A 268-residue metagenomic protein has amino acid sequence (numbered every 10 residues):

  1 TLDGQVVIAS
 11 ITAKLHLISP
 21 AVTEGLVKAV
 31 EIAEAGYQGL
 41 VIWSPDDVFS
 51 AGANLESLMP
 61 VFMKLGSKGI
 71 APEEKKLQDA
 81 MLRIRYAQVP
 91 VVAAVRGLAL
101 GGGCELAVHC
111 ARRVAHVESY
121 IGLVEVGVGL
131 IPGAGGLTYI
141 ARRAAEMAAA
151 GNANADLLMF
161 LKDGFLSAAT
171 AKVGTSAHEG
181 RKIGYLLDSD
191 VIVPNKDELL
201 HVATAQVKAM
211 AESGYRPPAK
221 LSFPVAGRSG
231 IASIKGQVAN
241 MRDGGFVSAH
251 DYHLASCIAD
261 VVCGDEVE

Functional and structural regions predicted by a protein language model:
T1-V41, M147-S176, D188, V193-E268: Intrinsically disordered, low-complexity segments enriched in small/flexible residues
V6-A9, T23-S67, Q78-A94, H116-Y120: A structural preference for short, pocket-lining loop segments at secondary-structure junctions
I11-A13, F62, E125, G184: Short, histidine-centered active-site or binding-site loop motifs used for metal coordination, general acid-base
A13, D46, A144: A broadly conserved detector of short glycine/acidic/proline-rich loop/turn motifs that flank catalytic sites and bind
L15-H16, P20, G66-E74: Short acidic-aromatic active-site loops that bind/stabilize oxyanions
L15-H16, V48, L98, L130: Short strand->helix junction
P20-T23, G52, C104, A134: Conserved strand-to-helix beginnings and helix N-cap segments that scaffold or border functional pockets
I70-E73, Q78, L82-L221: Conserved catalytic cores of soluble enzyme domains, especially glycine-rich substrate-binding beta-alpha loops
